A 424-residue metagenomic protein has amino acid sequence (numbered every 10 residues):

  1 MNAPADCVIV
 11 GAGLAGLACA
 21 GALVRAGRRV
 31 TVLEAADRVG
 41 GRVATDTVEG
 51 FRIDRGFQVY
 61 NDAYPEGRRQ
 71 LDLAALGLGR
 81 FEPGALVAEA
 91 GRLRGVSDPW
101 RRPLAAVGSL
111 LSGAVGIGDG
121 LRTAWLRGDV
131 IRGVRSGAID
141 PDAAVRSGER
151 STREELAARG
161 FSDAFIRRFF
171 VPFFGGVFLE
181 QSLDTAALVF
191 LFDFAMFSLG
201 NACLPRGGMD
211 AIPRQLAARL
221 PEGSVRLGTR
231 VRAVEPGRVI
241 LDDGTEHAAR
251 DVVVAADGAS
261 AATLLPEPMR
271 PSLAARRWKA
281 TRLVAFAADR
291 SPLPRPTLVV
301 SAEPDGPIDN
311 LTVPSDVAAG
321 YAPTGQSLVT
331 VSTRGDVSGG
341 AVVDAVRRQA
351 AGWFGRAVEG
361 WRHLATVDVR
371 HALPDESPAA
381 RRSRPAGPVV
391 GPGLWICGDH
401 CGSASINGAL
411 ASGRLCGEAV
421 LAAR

Functional and structural regions predicted by a protein language model:
N2, R232-D344, R348-W353: Mid-domain catalytic core of redox enzymes that form a hydrophobic substrate pocket/lid adjacent to a catalytic redox
A5-V32: N-terminal Rossmann-like FAD-binding beta1-loop-alpha1 element of flavoenzymes
V24-V48: Glycine-rich FAD pyrophosphate-binding loop
V43-A63, A124, G128-P141: Glycine-rich active-site loop/strand segments that organize a redox cofactor
Q58-P65, A144-R150, E154, R159 (+2 more regions): Short beta-strand to alpha-helix junction loop
G67-R68, D72, G77-L183, F197-L199: Mobile amphipathic helical/loop "lid" adjacent to a hydrophobic cofactor/ligand pocket
S97, L311, A318-R424: Conserved flavin/dinucleotide-binding core of flavoenzymes
F190-I240, H247-D251: Helical element adjacent to the flavin cofactor pocket in flavoenzyme catalytic cores
